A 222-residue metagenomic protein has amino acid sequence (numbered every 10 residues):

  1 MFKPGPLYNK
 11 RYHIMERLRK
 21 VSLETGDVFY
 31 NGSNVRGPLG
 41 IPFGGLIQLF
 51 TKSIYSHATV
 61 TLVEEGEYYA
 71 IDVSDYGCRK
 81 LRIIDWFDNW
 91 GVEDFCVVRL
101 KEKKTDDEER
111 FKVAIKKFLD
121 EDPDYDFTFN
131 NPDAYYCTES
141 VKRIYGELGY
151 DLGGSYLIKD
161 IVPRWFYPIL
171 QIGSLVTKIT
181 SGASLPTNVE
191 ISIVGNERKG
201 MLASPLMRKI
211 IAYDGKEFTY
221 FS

Functional and structural regions predicted by a protein language model:
M1-S222: Cysteine-nucleophile amide-bond enzymes
